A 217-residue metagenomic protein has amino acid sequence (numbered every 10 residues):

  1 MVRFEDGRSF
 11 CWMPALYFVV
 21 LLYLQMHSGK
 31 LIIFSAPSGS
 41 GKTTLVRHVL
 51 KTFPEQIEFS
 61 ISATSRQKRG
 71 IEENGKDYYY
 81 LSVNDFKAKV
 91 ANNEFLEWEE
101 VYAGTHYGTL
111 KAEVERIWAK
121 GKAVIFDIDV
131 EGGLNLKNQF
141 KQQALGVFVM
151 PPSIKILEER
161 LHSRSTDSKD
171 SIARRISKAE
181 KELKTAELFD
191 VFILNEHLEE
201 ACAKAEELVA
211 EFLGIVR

Functional and structural regions predicted by a protein language model:
S35-P37: P-loop (Walker A) phosphate-binding loop of NTP-binding proteins
S40: ATP-binding Walker
T43: Walker A/P-loop
K51-F59: Post-Walker A helix-loop "phosphate-sensing" segment adjacent to the P-loop in P-loop NTPases
S62-V124, E131-L134: ATP-dependent small-molecule kinase phosphotransfer cores that center on conserved nucleotide phosphate-binding segments
I125-D129, F140-H162: Conserved phosphate-donor/acceptor-positioning beta-strand/loop module used by diverse small-molecule
E159-D167, K181-R217: NTP-dependent small-molecule kinase module
